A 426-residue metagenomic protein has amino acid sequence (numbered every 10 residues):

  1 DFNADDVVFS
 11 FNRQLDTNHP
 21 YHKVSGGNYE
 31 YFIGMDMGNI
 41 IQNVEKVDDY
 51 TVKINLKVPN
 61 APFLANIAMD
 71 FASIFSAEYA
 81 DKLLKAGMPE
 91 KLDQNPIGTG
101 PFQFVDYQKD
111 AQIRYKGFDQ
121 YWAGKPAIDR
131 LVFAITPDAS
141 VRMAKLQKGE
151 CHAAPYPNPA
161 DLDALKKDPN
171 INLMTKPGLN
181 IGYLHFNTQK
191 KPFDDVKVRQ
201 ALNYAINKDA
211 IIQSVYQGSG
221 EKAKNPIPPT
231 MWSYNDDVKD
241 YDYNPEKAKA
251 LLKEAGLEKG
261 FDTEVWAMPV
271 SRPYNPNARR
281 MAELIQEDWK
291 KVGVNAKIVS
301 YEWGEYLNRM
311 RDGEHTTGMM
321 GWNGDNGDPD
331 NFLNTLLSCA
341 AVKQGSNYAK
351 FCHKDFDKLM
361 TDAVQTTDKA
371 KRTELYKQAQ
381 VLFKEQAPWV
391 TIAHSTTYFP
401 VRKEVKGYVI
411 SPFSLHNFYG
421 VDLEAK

Functional and structural regions predicted by a protein language model:
D1, E90-D93, F118-A164, A282 (+1 more regions): Ligand-site clamp/hinge motif
D1-Y21, K53-N55, K145, P192: Aromatic- and charge-enriched surface segment that lines or borders ligand/interaction sites
N3-V8, V24-D81: Surface-exposed binding/hinge segments that line and control ligand-binding clefts or catalytic entry sites
D49, N60-P126, R130, E246 (+1 more regions): Gly/Pro-rich hinge or "lid" segments in bacterial periplasmic/extracellular proteins
V58-S73, T99, H185, P400-Y419: A structural "hinge/loop" feature
Q108, G117, A205-S233, P276-Q286 (+2 more regions): Detector for C-terminal structural segments
K116-D119, K176-A201, A205, S395: A bilobed periplasmic-binding-protein/Venus flytrap-type ligand-binding module shared by bacterial periplasmic
K222-A255, V270-R280: Structural transition elements
